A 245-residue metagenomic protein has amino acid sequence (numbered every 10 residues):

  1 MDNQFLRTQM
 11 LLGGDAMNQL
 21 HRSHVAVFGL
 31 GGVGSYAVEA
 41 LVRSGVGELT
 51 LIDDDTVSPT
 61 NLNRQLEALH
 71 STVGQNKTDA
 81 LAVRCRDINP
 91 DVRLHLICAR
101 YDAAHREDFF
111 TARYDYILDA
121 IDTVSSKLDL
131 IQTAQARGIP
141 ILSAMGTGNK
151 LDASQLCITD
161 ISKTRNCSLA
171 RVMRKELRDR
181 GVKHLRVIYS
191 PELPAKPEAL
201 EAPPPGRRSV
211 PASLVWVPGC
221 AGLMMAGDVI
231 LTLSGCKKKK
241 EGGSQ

Functional and structural regions predicted by a protein language model:
M1-A26, P59: N-terminal charged helix/coil linker that caps or initiates catalytic domains
V27-G29, I52: Conserved N-terminal Rossmann-fold NAD(P)-binding element of oxidoreductases
V33: Hydrophobic/small residue at the entry helix of a nucleotide-binding pocket
V42-E48, A136: Conserved S-adenosyl-L-methionine
V46, L51-N89: Glycine-rich phosphate-binding loop and adjoining beta1-alpha1-beta2 segment of Rossmann-like nucleotide-binding folds
I97-R106: Conserved SAM/SAH-binding loop
F110-R113, I121, S125-S126, A136 (+4 more regions): Glycine-rich phosphate/adenylate-binding loop
